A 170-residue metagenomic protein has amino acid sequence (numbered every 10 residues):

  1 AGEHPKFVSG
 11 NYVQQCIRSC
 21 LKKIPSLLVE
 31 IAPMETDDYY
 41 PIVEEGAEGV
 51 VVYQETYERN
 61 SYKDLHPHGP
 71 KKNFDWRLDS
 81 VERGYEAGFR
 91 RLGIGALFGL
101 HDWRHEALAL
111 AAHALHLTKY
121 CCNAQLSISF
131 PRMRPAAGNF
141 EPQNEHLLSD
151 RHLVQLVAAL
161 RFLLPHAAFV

Functional and structural regions predicted by a protein language model:
A1-Q14, H101-E106: Conserved glycine-rich "GG(E/T)P / GGGxP" loop and the immediately following alpha-helix in the radical SAM core
G2, A137-S149: Glycine-rich phosphate-binding "P-loop"
E3-H4, P25-S26, H66-H68, Q143-N144 (+1 more regions): Short, contiguous strand/loop micro-motifs
K6-Q15, V51, E145-R161: Short, composition-biased local secondary-structure segments
F7-A96: Radical SAM/AdoMet-radical enzyme domain recognition
S9, P70-N73, W103-A107, E145 (+1 more regions): Residue-level preference for long, well-ordered alpha-helices that form the structural scaffold of enzyme catalytic
I24, E48-G49, D75-N139, H152-V170: Conserved C-terminal portion of the radical SAM core fold that forms the substrate/S-adenosylmethionine-binding
R59-Y62, A136-F140: Short acidic/His/Gly/Ser-rich catalytic and metal-binding motifs that mark active-site loops of diverse hydrolases
